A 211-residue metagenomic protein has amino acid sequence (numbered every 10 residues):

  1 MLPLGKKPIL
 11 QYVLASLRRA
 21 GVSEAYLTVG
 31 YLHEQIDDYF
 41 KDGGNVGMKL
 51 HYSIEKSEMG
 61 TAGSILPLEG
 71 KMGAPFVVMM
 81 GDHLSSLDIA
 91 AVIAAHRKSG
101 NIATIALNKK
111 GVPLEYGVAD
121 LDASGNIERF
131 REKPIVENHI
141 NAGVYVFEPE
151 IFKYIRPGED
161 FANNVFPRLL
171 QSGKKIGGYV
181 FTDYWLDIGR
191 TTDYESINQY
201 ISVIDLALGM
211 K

Functional and structural regions predicted by a protein language model:
M1, A119-L121, G178: A structural signal for short hydrophobic beta-strand segments in well-ordered beta-sheet cores
M1-E34: N-terminal glycine-rich phosphate-binding loop and ensuing alpha1 helix
G5, I9, S57-G60, F161: Short secondary-structure boundary/capping elements
S23-A25, K49, I102-A103, K175: Residues at the starts of beta-strands that form the adenosine-phosphate
Y26-T28, M80, I105-L107, V146 (+1 more regions): Short beta-strand segments
H33-D37, N163: Short, surface-exposed alpha-helical segments at coil->helix boundaries
D37-A123: Conserved beta-loop-beta/alpha segment of the NTase-like Rossmann-fold superfamily that binds/positions NTPs
F76-V77, L84, A90-R97, G111-P113 (+1 more regions): Catalytic-core segments of class I nucleotidyltransferases/pyrophosphorylases that form NMP-activated intermediates
